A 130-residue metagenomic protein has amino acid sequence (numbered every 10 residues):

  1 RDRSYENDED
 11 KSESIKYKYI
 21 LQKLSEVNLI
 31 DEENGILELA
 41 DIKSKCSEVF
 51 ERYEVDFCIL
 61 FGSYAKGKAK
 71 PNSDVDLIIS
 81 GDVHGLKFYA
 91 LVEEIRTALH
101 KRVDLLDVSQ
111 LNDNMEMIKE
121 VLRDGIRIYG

Functional and structural regions predicted by a protein language model:
R3-S4, D8-F57, K66-P71, S80-G130: Catalytic core of pol beta-like nucleotidyltransferases
F61-S63: Glycine-rich beta-strand-to-loop/alpha-helix junction loops that act as flexible
